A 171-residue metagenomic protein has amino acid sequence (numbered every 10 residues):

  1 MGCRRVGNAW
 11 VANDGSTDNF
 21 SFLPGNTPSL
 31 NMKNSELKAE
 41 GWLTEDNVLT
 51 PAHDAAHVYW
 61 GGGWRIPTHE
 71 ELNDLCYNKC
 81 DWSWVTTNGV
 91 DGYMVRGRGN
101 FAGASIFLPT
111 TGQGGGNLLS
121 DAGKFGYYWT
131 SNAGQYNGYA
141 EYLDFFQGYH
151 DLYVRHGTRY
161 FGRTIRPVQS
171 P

Functional and structural regions predicted by a protein language model:
M1-F20, P24-P171: C-terminal, surface-exposed recognition/capping segments
